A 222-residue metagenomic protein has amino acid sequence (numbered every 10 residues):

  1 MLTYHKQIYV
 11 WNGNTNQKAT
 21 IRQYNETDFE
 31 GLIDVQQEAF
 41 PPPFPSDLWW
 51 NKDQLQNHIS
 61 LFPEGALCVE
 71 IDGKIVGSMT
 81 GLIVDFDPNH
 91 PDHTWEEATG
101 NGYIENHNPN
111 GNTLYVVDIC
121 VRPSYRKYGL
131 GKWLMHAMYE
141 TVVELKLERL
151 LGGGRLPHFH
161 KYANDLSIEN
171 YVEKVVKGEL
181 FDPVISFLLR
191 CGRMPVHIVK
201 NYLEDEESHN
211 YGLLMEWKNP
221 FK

Functional and structural regions predicted by a protein language model:
A19, K74-S78, L114: Glycine-rich phosphate/pyrophosphate-binding loop shared by adenosine-nucleotide-utilizing enzymes
A19-L32: A short beta-loop-alpha structural element at the N-terminal edge of CoA-dependent acyl/N-acetyltransferase catalytic
Y24, I119-V121: Hydrophobic adenine-recognition pocket in adenosine-nucleotide-binding enzymes
A39, F44-I71, I75-F86, T99-E105: Active-site rim helix/loop that mediates acceptor-substrate recognition in acyltransferases
M79-D118, W133-H136, L156-P183, L189 (+1 more regions): Conserved acyl-donor/pantetheine-binding loop and adjacent beta-alpha core of acyl/acetyltransferases and related
V121, K127-V142, L151-G152: Conserved acetyl-CoA-binding loop-helix of GNAT-fold acetyltransferases
L147, L189-I198: Conserved acetyl-CoA-binding loop of GNAT-fold acetyltransferases
